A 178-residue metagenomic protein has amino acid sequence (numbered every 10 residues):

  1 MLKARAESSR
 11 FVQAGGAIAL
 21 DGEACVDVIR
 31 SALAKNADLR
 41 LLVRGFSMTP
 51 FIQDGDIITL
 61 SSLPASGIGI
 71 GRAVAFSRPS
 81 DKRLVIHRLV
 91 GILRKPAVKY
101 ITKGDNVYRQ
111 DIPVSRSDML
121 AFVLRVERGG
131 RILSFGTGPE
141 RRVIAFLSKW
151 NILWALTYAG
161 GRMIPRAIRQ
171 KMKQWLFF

Functional and structural regions predicted by a protein language model:
M1-S66, G129-F178: Protein maturation boundaries and topogenic segments
R40, I58-L60, A75, I101 (+1 more regions): Hydrophobic beta-strand signal
G55, G71-R72: Loop/turn positions that initiate beta-strands
R72-V74, V85-I92: Short beta-strand-centered aromatic/proline hotspots
S77-H87, I112-S117: Short coil-to-beta-strand transition motifs
L89-G91, M119, V123: Conserved hydrophobic positions within beta-strands
L93-V98, L124-G129: Short, conserved beta-turn/loop elements at beta-strand boundaries and strand-helix junctions
V98-L120: Short solvent-exposed strand/turn elements
